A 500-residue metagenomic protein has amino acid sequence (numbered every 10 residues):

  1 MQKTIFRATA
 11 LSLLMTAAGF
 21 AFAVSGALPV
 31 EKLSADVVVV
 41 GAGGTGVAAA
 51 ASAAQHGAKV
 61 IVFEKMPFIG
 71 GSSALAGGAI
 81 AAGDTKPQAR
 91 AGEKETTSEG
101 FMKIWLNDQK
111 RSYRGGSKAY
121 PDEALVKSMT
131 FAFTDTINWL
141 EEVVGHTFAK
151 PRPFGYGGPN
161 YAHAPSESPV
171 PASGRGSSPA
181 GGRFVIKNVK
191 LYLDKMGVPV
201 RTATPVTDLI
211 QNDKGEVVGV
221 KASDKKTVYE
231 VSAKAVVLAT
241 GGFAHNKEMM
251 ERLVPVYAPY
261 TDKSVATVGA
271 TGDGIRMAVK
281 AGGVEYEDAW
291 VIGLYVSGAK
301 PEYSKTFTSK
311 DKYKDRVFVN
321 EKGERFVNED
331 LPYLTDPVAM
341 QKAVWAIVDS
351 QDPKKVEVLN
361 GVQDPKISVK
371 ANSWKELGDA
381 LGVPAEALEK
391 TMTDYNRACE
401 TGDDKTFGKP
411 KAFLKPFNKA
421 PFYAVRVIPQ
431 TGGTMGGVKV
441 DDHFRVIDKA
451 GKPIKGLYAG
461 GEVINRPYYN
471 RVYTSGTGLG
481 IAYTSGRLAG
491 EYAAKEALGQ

Functional and structural regions predicted by a protein language model:
P29-T45, I61: Beta1/beta-strand and adjacent pyrophosphate-binding region of the FAD-binding site in flavoprotein oxidoreductases
Q55-A76: Glycine-rich FAD pyrophosphate-binding loop
L75-L106, L388: N-terminal glycine-rich dinucleotide-binding loop that anchors FAD/FMN and/or NAD(P) in oxidoreductases
T97-A162, K370-L388, D394: Rossmann-like flavin
L125-T227, K247-E248, V296, C399-K419: Conserved redox-cofactor binding core of oxidoreductases
D208, A387-P467, R471: A glycine-rich dinucleotide-binding beta-alpha-beta segment and adjacent secondary-structure elements that constitute
D224-T227, V231-S297, L479, L488: Glycine-rich loop(s) and the adjacent beta-strand/alpha-helix scaffold that form part
T271, I275-A387: An anion/pyrophosphate-binding glycine-rich loop and adjacent beta-alpha core in soluble alpha-beta enzymes
